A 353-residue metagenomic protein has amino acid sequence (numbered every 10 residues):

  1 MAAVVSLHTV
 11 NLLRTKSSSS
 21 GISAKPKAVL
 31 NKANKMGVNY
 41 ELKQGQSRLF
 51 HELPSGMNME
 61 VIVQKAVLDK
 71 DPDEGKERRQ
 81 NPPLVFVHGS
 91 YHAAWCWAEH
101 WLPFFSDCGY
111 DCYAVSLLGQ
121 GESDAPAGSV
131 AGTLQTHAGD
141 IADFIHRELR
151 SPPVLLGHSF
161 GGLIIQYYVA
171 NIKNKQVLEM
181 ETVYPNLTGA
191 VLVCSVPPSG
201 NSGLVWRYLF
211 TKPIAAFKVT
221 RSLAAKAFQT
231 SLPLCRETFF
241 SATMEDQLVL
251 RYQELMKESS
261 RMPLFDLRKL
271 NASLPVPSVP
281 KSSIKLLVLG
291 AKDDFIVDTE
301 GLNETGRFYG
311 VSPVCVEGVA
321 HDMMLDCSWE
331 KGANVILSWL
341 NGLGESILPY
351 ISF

Functional and structural regions predicted by a protein language model:
V29-K76: N-terminal cap/lid segment of alpha/beta-hydrolase-fold proteins
N81, G89-A93, S159, K292: Active-site glycine-rich loops that stabilize anionic/oxyanionic intermediates across multiple enzyme folds
S90-L102, E300: The serine-hydrolase catalytic nucleophile loop
F104-P126: Conserved alpha/beta-hydrolase
E179-S222, L270: Flexible "cap/lid" loop of the alpha/beta hydrolase fold
S282, V288-G290: Short beta-strand/loop motif that positions the catalytic acidic residue of the alpha/beta-hydrolase fold
F295-G301: Conserved alpha/beta-hydrolase "acid-adjacent" motif
G310-F353: Catalytic active-site module of serine/aspartate enzymes centered on a nucleophile-bearing elbow/loop
